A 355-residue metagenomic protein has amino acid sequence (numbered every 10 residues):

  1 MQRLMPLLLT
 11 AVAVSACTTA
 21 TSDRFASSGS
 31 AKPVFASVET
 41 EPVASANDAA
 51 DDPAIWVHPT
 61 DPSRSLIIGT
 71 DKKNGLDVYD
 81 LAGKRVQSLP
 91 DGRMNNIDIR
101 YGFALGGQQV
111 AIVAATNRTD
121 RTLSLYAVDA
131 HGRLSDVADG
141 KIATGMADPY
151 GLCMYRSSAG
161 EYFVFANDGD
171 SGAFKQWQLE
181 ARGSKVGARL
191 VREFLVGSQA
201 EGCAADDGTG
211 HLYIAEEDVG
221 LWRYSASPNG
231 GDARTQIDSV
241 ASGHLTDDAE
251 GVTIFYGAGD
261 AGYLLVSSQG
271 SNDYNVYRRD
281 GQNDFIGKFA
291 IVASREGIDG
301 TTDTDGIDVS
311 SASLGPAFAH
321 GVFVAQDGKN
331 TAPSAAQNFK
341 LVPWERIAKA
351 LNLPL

Functional and structural regions predicted by a protein language model:
Q2-T10: Sec-dependent signal peptide recognition, specifically the positively charged N-region followed immediately by
V14-A16: C-terminal motif of bacterial Sec signal peptides marking the signal peptidase cleavage site
T18-L355: Sequence/structural signature of beta-propeller domains
